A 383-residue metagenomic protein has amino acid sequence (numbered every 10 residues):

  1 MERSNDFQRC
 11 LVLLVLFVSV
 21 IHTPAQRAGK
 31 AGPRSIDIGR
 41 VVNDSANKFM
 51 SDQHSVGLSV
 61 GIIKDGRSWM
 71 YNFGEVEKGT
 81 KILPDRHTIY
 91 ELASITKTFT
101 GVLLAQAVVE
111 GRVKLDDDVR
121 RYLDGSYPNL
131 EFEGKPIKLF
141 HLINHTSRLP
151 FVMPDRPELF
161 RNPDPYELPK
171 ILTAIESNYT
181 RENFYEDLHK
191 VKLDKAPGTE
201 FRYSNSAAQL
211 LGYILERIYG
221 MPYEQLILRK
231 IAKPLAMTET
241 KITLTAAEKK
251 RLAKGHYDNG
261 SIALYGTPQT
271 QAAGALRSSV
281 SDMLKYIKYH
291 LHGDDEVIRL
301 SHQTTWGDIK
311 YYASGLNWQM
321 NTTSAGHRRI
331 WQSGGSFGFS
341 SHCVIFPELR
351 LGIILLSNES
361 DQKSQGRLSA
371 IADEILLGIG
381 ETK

Functional and structural regions predicted by a protein language model:
E2-C10, L14-Y90, Q106-K114, L139-F151 (+11 more regions): N-terminal leader/targeting segments and the immediately adjacent pre-domain N-terminus
Q26-F73, R121, P154, T199 (+4 more regions): Catalytic loop of the DD-peptidase/beta-lactamase superfamily, centered on the K-T-G motif and neighboring
D52-S59, G79-H141, K195-A207, Q271-G274 (+1 more regions): Short active-site loop at a secondary-structure junction that contains or immediately precedes the catalytic residue(s)
F73, P84, L149, Y203 (+3 more regions): Short clusters of hydrophobic/aromatic residues that line enzyme substrate/ligand-binding pockets
I89, I137, M153-P157, P163-K249 (+1 more regions): Catalytic-site signature segments of enzymes, centered on catalytic residues
E91-S94, V109-E158, K190, Y213 (+2 more regions): Active-site helix/loop module of the DD-peptidase/beta-lactamase fold, centered on the serine-lysine SxxK catalytic
